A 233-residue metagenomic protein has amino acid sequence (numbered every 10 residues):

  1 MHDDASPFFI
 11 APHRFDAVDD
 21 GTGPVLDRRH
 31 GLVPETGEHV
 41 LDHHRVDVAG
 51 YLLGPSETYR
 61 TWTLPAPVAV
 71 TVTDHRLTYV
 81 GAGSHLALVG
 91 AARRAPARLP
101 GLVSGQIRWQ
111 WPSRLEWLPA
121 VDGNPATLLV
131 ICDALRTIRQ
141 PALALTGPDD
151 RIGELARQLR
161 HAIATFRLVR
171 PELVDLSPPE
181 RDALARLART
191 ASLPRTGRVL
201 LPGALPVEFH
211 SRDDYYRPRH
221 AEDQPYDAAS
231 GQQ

Functional and structural regions predicted by a protein language model:
M1-V70, A87, D213, H220-Q232: Anionic N-terminal interaction surfaces
H2-A11, T78-Q233: Acidic, Ser/Thr- and proline-rich intrinsically disordered linker/docking segments of eukaryotic scaffolds
A66-V72, R76-A82: Short, well-structured hydrophobic secondary-structure segments
